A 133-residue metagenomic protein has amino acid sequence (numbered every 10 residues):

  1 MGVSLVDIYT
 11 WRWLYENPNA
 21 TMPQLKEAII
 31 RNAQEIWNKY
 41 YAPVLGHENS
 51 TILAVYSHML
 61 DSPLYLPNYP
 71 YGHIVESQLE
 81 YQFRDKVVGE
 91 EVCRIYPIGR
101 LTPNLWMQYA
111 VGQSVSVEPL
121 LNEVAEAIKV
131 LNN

Functional and structural regions predicted by a protein language model:
M1: PLP-dependent aminotransferase class I/II
S4-N133: C-terminal, non-catalytic "cap/extension" segments appended to globular domains
